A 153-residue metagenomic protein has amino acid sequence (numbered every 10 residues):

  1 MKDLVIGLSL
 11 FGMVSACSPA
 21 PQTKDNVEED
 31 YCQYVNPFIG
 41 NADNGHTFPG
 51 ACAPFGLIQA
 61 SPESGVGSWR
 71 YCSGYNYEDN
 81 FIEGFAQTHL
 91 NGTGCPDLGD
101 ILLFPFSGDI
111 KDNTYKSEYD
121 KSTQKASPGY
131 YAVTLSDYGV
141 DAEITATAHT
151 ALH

Functional and structural regions predicted by a protein language model:
K2-S9: Sec-dependent signal peptide recognition, specifically the positively charged N-region followed immediately by
A20: Short acidic/glycine-rich loops and adjacent helix/strand connectors that line catalytic pockets where negatively
K24-H153: Accessory carbohydrate-recognition regions in carbohydrate-active enzymes
